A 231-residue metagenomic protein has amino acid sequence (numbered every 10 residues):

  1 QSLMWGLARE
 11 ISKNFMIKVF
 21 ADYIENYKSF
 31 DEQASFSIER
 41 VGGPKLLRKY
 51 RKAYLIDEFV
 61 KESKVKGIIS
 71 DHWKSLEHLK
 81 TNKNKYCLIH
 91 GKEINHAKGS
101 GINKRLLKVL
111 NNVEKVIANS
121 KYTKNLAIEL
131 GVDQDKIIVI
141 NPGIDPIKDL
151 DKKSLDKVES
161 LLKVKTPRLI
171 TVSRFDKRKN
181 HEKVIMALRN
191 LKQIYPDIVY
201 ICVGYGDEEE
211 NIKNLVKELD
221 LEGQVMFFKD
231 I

Functional and structural regions predicted by a protein language model:
Q1, R48-K52, K83-Y86, G91-N112 (+1 more regions): Nucleotide-sugar donor phosphate/pyrophosphate-binding loop at the beta->alpha transition of glycosyltransferases
S2-R48: N-terminal strand-loop element at the rim of the active site of nucleotide-sugar-dependent glycosyltransferases
D22-E25, V172, V199-I212: Glycosyltransferase donor-sugar binding loop
Y23, Y122, G143: Carbohydrate-associated surface elements
S70-S75: Short His-centered aromatic/hydrophobic patch
A97-K98, I128, G143-S160: Acidic anion/phosphate-binding donor-loop and adjacent secondary structure in glycosyltransferase catalytic cores
I117, L161-K179, I185-L188, I201: Conserved donor-binding/catalytic core segment of Leloir-type glycosyltransferases
E210-I231: Nucleotide-activated donor-binding/catalytic signature segment of Leloir-type glycosyltransferases, i.e., the conserved
